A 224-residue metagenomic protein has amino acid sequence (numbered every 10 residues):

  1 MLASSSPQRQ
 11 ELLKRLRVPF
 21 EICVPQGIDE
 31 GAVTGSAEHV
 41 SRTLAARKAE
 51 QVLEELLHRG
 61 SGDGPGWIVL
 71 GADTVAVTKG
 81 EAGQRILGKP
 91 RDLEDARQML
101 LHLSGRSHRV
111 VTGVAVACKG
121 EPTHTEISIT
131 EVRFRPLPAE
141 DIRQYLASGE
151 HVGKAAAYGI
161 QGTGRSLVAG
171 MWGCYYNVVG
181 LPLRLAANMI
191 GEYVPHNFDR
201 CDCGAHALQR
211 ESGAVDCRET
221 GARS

Functional and structural regions predicted by a protein language model:
M1, T34-S224: Anionic-ligand binding patches
M1-V18: N-terminal beta1-alpha1 ligand-phosphate binding loop
S5, P25, K119: Cofactor-binding loop segments of dinucleotide-utilizing enzymes, especially the Rossmann-like FAD- and NAD(P)+-binding
R15-G35, H124-I129: Short glycine-rich, Thr/Ser-proximal phosphate-binding strand/loop in the N-terminal lobe of ATP-dependent enzymes
